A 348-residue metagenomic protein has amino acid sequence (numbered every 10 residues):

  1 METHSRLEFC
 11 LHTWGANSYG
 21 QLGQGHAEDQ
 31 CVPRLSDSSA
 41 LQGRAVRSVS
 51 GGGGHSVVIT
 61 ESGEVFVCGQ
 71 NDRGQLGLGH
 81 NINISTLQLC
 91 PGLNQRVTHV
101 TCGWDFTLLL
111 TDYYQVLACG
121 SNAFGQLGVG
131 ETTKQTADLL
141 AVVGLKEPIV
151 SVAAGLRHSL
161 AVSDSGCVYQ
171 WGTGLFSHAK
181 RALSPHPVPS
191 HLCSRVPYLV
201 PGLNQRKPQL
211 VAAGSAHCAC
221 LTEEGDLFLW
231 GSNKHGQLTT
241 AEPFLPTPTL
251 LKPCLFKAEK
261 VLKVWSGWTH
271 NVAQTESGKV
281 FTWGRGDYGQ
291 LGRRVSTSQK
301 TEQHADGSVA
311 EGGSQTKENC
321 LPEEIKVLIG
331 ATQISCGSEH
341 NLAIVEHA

Functional and structural regions predicted by a protein language model:
M1-A348: Eukaryote-biased RCC1-like beta-propeller repeat architecture
